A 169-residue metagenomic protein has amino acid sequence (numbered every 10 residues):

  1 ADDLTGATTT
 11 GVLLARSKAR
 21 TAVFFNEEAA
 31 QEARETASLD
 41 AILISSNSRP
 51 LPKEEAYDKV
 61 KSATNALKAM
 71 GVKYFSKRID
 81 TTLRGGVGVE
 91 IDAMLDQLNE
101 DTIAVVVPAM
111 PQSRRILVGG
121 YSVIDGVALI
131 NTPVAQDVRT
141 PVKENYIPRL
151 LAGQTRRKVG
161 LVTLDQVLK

Functional and structural regions predicted by a protein language model:
A1, S46-S48, R78-D80: Short glycine-centered, acidic/aromatic-flanked micro-motifs in structured strand/loop junctions that mark active-site
A1-S38, D58, V107-Q112: N-terminal basic/disordered segments at the start of proteins
A7-T8, A30-R34, P50-E54, L83-V87 (+1 more regions): Short active-site-adjacent helix-start/loop capping segments
F24, D40, A56, T64-F75 (+1 more regions): Cap/lid and interdomain-hinge subdomains that line or gate substrate/regulatory clefts in soluble alpha/beta enzymes
L39-E54: Short, structured active-site "lid" loops
